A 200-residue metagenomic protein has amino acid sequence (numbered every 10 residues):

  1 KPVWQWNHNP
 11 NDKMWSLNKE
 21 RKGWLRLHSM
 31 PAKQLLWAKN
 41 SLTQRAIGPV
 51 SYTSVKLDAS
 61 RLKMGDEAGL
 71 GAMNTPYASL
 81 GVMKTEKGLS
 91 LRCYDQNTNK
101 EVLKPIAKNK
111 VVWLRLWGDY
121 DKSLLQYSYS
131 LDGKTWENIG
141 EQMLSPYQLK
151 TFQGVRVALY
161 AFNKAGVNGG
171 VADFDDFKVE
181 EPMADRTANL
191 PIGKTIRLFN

Functional and structural regions predicted by a protein language model:
K1-N200: Extracellular glycan-recognition regions
